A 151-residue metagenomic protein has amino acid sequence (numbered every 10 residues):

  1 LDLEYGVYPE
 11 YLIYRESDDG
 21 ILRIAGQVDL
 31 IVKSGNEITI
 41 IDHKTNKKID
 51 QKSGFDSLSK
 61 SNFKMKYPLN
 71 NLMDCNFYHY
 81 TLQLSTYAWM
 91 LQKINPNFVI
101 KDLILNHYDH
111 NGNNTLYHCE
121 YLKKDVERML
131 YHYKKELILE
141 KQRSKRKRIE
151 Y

Functional and structural regions predicted by a protein language model:
L1-Y67: Catalytic cores of nuclease domains that cleave nucleic-acid phosphodiester backbones
S61-Y67, M73-Y151: Metal-dependent nuclease catalytic regions and adjoining charged, substrate-binding loops involved in nucleic-acid end
